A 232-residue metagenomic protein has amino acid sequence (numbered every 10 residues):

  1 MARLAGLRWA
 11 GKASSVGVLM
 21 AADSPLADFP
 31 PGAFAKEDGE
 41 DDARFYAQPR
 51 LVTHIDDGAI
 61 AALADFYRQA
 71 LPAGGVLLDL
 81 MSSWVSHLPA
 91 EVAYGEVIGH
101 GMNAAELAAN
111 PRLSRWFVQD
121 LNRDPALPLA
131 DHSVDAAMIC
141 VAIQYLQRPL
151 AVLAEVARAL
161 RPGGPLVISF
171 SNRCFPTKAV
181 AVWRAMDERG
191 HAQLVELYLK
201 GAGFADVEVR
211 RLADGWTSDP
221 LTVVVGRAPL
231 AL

Functional and structural regions predicted by a protein language model:
M1-A2: N-terminal export leaders
G17, A21-P72: Class I SAM-dependent methyltransferase Rossmann-like catalytic core, especially the SAM/SAH-binding loop
A62, M186-V207: Short alpha-helix
A62-D65, Q69-P128: Class I SAM-dependent methyltransferase SAM/SAH-binding core
D135-L150: A short SAM/SAH-binding and catalytic strip from SAM-dependent methyltransferases
L150-P165: A short glycine-rich, Lys/Arg-flanked "PGG" loop and its adjoining helix->strand segment in the class I
P165-E196: Conserved class I S-adenosyl-L-methionine
A202-A205, L212-L232: Core SAM-dependent methyltransferase catalytic element
